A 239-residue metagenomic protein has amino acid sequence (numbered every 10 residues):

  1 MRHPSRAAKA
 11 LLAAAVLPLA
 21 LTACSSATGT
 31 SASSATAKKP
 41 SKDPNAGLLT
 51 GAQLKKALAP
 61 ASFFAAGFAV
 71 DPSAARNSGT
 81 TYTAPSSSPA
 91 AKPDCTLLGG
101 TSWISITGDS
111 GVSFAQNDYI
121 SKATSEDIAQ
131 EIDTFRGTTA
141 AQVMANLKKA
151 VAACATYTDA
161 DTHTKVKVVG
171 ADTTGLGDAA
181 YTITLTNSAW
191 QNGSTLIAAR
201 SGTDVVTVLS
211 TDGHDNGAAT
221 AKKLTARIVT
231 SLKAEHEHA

Functional and structural regions predicted by a protein language model:
M1-L12: Bacterial N-terminal signal peptides that target proteins for export
R6-A7, A20-P40: Bacterial lipoprotein signal-peptidase II cleavage site
L12-L17, L21: Hydrophobic helical h-region of N-terminal Sec-dependent signal peptides in bacterial secretory/periplasmic proteins
S33-A57: Post-signal peptide N-terminal segment of mature Sec-exported envelope proteins
F68-N192, A218, L224, L232 (+1 more regions): A small/polar (G/S/T-enriched), proline-flanked helix-loop surface module common in exported/cell-envelope proteins
A129-E131, T203-D212: Short, well-ordered beta-strand elements
G193-D204: Extended hydrophobic
V208-L224: A short acidic/glycine-rich loop-to-helix N-cap element
